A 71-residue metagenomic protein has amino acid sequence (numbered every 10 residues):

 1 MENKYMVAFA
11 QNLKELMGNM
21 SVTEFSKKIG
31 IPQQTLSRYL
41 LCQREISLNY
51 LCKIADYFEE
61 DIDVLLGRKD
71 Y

Functional and structural regions predicted by a protein language model:
M1-E24, K28: A short, Lys/Arg-rich alpha-helix, primarily the initiator
L13, F25-S26, L36-Y39, L65: Conserved hydrophobic/aromatic packing and binding residues within compact polymer-binding modules
L16, L48-N49: Short, Lys/Arg-enriched C-terminal cap helix and immediately downstream tail that follows
S21, P32-T35, S47, D61: Short coil turns linking two alpha-helices in DNA-binding domains
G30-E45, R68: Recognition helix of helix-turn-helix/homeodomain-like DNA-binding domains that insert into the DNA major groove
C42, K53, Y71: Alpha-helical DNA-recognition elements
N49-V64: DNA major-groove recognition helix of helix-turn-helix/homeodomain DNA-binding modules
V64-Y71: Short amphipathic recognition helices of helix-turn-helix/homeodomain-type DNA-binding modules
